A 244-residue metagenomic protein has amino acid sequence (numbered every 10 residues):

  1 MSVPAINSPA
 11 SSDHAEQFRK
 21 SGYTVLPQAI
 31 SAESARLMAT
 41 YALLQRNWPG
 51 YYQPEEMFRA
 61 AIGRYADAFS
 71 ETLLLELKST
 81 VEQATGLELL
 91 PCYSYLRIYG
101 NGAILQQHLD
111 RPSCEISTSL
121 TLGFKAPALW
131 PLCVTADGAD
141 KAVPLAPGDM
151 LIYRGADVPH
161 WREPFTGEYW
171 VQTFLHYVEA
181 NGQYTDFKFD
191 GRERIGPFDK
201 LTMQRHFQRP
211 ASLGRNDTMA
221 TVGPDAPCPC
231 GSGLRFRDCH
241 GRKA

Functional and structural regions predicted by a protein language model:
S2-T85: Non-heme Fe(II)/2-oxoglutarate
D13, G138-D140, D217, D225: A structural connector/turn signal
M57-F58, G63, L73-L132: Conserved double-stranded beta-helix
N101-D157, Y169-Q172, V178-R194: Catalytic core of non-heme Fe(II) oxygenases with the double-stranded beta-helix
A139-A142, E193-G214: Short, cationic low-complexity segments
P159-T166: Short, Lys/Arg- and Gly-enriched loop/turn segments at beta-strand edges
M203-A244: Acidic/negatively charged segments and metal-coordination signatures
